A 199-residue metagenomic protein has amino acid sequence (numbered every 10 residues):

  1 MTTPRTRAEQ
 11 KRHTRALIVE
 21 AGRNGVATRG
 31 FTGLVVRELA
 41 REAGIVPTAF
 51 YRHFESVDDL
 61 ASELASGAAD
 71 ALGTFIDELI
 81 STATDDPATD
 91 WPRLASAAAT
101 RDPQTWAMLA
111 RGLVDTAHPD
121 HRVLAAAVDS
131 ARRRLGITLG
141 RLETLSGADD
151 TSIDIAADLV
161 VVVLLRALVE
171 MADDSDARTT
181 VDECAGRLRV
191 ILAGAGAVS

Functional and structural regions predicted by a protein language model:
M1-T2, A97, R133-T144, E170-S199: C-terminal peripheral helix-coil segments that are non-catalytic and often amphipathic
Q10-G22, L39, L64-L72, L135: Generic hydrophobic, amphipathic alpha-helix propensity
L17, G25-D59, E63: Helix-turn-helix
A21-G25, V163: Short amphipathic alpha-helical elements of helix-turn-helix/winged-helix folds
V35, W106-R111: Short, hydrophobic secondary-structure boundary micro-motifs
F54, R111-A117: Short helix-capping/turn signature of helix-turn-helix
E63, I76-Q104, A156-A157: Hydrophobic alpha-helical connector segments
G73, M108, H118-L145, D154-D158 (+3 more regions): Amphipathic alpha-helical packing segments from all-alpha helical-bundle domains
